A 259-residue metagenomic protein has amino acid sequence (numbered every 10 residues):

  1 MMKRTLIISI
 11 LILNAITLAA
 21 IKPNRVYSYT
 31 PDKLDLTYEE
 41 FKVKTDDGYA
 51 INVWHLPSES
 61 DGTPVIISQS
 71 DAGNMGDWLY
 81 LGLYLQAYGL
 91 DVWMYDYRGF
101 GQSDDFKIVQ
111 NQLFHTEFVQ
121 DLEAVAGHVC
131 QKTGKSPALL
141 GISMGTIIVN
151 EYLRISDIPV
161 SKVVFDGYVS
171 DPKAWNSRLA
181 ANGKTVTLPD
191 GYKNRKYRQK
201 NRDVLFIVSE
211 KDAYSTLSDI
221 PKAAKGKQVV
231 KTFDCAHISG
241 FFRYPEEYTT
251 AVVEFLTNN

Functional and structural regions predicted by a protein language model:
N14-K44, Y49-L56: An N-terminal hydrophobic leader/cap segment in hydrolases
G62, S68-G73: Active-site glycine-rich loops that stabilize anionic/oxyanionic intermediates across multiple enzyme folds
D71-L83, Y97, L217-S218: The serine-hydrolase catalytic nucleophile loop
Q86-D105: Conserved alpha/beta-hydrolase
N111-K132: Alpha/beta-hydrolase active-site loop
G141-V149: Gly/Ala-rich beta-loop-alpha elbow adjacent to hydrolase catalytic centers
G183-A223: The feature captures the conserved acid-bearing segment of alpha/beta-hydrolase catalytic domains
A236-P245: Catalytic histidine-centered segment of alpha/beta-hydrolase-like enzymes
